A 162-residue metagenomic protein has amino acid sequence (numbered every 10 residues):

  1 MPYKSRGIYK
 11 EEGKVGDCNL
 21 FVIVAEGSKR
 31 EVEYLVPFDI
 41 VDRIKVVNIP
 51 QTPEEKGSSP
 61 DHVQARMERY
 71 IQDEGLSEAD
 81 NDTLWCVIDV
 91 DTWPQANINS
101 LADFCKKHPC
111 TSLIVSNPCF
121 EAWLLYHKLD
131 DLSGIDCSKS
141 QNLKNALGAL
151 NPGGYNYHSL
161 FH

Functional and structural regions predicted by a protein language model:
M1, R66-R69: Short acidic/polar alpha-helix capping motifs at helix-coil junctions
Y3-V22, R30, V36-E54, I71-H162: C-terminal accessory helical subdomains adjacent to catalytic cores in phosphodiester- and nucleotide-handling enzymes
A25: Short, surface-exposed ligand-recognition loops at beta-strand->loop->(often short) alpha-helix junctions that present
E31, K56-M67: Phosphate/oxyanion-binding active-site loops and adjacent basic polyanion-contact surfaces
